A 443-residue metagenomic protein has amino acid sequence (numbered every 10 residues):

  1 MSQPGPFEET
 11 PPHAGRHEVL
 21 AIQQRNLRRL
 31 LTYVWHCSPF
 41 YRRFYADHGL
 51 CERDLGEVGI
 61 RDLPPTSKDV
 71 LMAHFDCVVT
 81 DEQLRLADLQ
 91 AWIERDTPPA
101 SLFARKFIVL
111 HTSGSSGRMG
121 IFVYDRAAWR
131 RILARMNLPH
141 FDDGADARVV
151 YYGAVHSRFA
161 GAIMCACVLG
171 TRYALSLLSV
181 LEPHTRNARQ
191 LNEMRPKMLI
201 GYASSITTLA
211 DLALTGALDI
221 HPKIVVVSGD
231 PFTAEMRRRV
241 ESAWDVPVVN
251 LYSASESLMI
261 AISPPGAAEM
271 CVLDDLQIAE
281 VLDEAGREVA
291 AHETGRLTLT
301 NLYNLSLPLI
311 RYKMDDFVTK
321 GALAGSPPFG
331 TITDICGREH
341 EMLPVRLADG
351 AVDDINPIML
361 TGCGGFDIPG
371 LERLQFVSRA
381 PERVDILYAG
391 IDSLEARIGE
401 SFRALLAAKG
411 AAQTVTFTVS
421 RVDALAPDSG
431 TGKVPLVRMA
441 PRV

Functional and structural regions predicted by a protein language model:
M1-H111, G117-R131, N137-G144, D219-I220 (+3 more regions): Nucleotide 5′-phosphate-binding alpha/beta core
M1-T10, D69-I224, S228-W244, S257 (+3 more regions): Active-site phosphate/ATP/adenylate-binding loop shared across adenylate-forming ligases
G117, G286-R287, G350, G432: Detector for glycine-centered tight turns/loop "hinges" at secondary-structure junctions
A147-V149, L297, V384: Conserved hydrophobic helix-helix packing surfaces used for dimerization/oligomerization
L175, V248, A279, V415-V419: Generic structural signal for residues in well-ordered beta-strands
P183, F232, V281, S393-L394: Glycine-/small-residue-rich active-site loops that bind phosphorylated ligands and cofactors
L199, Y303-Q413: AMP-binding/adenylate-forming catalytic core of the ANL superfamily
F232-A324: Conserved AMP-binding/adenylate-forming
